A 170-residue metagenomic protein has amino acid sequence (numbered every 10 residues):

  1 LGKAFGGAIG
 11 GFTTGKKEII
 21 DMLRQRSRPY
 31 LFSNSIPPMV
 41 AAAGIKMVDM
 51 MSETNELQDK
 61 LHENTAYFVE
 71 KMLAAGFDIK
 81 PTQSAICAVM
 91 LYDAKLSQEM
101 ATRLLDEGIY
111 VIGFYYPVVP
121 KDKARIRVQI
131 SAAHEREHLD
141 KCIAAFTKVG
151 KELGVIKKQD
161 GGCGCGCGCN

Functional and structural regions predicted by a protein language model:
L1-Q83, L96: Active-site C-terminal subdomain of aminotransferase-like
G7-G10, G15, Y92, T102 (+2 more regions): Glycine-centered flexibility motif
M39, M51, M100, S131-H134 (+1 more regions): Short alpha-helix boundary/capping motifs
T54, D59-G108, V118, D122-K123 (+2 more regions): Conserved PLP-binding catalytic core of the aspartate aminotransferase-like
D106-I109, V118-N170: PLP-dependent enzyme catalytic core of the Aspartate aminotransferase-like
F114-Y115: Cytosolic Rossmann-like ligand/nucleotide-binding regulatory domains
